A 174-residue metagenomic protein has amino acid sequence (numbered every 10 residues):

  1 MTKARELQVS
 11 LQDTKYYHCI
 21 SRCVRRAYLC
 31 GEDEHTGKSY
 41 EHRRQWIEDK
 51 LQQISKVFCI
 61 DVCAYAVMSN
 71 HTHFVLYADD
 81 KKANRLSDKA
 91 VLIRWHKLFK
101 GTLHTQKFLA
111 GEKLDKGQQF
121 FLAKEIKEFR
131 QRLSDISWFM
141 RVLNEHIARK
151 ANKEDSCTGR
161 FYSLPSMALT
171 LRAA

Functional and structural regions predicted by a protein language model:
M1-A174: Short catalytic/metal-binding and nucleic-acid-binding patches
